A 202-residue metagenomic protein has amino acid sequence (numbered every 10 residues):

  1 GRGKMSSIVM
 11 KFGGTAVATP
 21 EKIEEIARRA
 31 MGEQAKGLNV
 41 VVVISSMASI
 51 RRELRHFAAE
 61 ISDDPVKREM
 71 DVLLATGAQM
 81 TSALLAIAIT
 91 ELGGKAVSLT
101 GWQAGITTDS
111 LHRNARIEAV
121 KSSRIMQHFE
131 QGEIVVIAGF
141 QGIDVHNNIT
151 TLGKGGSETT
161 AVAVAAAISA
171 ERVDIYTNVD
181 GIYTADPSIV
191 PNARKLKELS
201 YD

Functional and structural regions predicted by a protein language model:
G1-D202: Nucleotide/pyrophosphate-binding catalytic subdomain
